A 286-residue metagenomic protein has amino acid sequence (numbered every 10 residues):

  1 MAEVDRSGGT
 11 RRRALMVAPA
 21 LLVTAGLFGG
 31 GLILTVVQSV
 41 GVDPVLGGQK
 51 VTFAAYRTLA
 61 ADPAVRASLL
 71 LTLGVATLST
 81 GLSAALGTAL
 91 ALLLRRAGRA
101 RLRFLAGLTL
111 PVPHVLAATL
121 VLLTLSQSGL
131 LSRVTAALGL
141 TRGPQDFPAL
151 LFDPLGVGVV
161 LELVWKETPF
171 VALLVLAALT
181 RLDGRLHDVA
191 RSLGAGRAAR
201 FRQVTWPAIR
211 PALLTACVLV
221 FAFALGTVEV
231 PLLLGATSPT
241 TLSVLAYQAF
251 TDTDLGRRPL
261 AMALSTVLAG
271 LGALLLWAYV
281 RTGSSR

Functional and structural regions predicted by a protein language model:
D5-G8, L34-T35, L78-G107, T119-L123 (+1 more regions): Transmembrane-helix boundary motif in ABC transporter permease subunits
G8-T10, Y56-L59, P63-A64, L232-L274 (+1 more regions): Interhelical loop and adjacent transmembrane-helix boundary motif in polytopic membrane transport permeases
G9-A14, V37-G81, A149-D153, R202 (+1 more regions): Periplasmic/extracellular loop-to-transmembrane helix junction in inner-membrane transport proteins
A18-G29, L108, V112, L161 (+4 more regions): Transmembrane alpha-helices
L22, G29-V40, A85-L90, L116 (+6 more regions): Membrane-embedded alpha-helices of multi-pass transport/permease systems
L22, L27-P63, R133-V134, L138 (+1 more regions): Short membrane-interfacial helix/loop motifs at transmembrane-helix boundaries
F53, T119-V164, L234-S238: Membrane-interfacial helix termini and adjacent extracytoplasmic/periplasmic loops of multi-pass transporters
L94, L176-L186, R191, P259-R286: C-terminal transmembrane helix and the adjacent membrane-cytosol boundary/short C-terminal tail of inner/organellar
